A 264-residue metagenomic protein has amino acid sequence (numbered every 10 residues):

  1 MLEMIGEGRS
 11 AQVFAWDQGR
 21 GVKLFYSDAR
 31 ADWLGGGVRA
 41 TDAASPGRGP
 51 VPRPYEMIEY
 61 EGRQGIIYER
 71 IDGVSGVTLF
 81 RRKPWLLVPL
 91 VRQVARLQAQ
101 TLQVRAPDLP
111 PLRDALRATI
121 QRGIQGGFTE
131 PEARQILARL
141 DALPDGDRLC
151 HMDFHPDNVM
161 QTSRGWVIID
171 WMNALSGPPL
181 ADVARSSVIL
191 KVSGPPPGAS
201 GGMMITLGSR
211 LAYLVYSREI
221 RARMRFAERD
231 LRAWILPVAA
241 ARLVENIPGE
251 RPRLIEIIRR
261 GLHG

Functional and structural regions predicted by a protein language model:
M4-G35: ATP-binding glycine-rich loop module of kinase domains
R39-P50, T101: Structural motif at the C-terminus of the N-lobe alphaC helix and the adjacent alphaC-beta4 loop of the Hanks-type
R53-Q64: Short beta-strand micro-motifs within the conserved protein kinase catalytic domain, predominantly in the N-lobe
I66-V74: Short pocket-lining segment of the protein kinase catalytic domain that shapes the ATP-binding cleft
V74-R113, R139, W166: Conserved kinase catalytic-core helix
Q103-M152, P156, M160-S163, V167: An alpha-helical support segment within catalytic cores of ATP-dependent transferases
M160-V183: Catalytic activation segment of kinase domains across protein kinase-like and atypical kinase folds
V188-V192, P197-G264: Helix-rich C-terminal or lid/interface subdomains of diverse kinases
